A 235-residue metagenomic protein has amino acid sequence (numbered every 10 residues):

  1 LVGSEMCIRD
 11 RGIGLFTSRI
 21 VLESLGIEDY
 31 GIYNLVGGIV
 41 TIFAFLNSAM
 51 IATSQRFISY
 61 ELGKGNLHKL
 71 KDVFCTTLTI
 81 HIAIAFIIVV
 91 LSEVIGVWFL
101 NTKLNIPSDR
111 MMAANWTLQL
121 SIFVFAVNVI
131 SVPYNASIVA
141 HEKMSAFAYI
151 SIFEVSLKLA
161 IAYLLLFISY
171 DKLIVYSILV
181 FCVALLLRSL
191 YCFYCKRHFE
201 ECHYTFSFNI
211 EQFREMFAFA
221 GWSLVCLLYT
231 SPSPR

Functional and structural regions predicted by a protein language model:
L1-D10, Y229-P234: Conserved small/polar residues in nucleotide/adenosyl-binding loops
G12-T17, N34-L62, H81-I88, F123-S131 (+2 more regions): Small-residue-rich midsections of specific transmembrane alpha-helices
L22-S24, E28-D29, S145, S156-S189 (+1 more regions): Membrane-interface helix-loop junctions in multi-pass transport and translocation proteins
G26-E28, F43-H81, L100-N105, V139-A146: Transmembrane-helix boundary and interhelical linker motifs in polytopic inner-membrane proteins
I27-Y33, G65-C75, V89-S121, I168-S177: Membrane-interface helix-capping segments at transmembrane helix termini in multi-pass transporters
V94-V97, P107-S131, I152, A160 (+2 more regions): Alpha-helical transmembrane segments of multi-pass membrane proteins
F123-S151, Y163, I174: Membrane-interface junctions at transmembrane-helix termini in multi-pass inner-membrane proteins
I174, Y191-S231: Interhelical loop/hinge segments that connect adjacent transmembrane helices in multipass membrane
